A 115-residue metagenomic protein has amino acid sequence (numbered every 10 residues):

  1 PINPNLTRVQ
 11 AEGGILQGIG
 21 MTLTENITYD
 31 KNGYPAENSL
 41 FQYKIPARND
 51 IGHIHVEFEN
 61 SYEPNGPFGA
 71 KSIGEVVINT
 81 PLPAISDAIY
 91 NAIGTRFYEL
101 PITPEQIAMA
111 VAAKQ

Functional and structural regions predicted by a protein language model:
P1-Q115: C-terminal catalytic domains of large/alpha subunits in multi-subunit enzymes
